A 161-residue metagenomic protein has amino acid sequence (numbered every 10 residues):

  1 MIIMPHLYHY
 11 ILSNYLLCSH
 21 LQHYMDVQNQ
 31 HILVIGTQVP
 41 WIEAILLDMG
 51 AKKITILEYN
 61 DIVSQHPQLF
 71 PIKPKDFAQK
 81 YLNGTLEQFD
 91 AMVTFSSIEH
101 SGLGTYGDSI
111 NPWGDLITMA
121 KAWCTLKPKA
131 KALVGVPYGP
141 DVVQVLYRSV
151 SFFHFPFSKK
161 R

Functional and structural regions predicted by a protein language model:
M1-H31, D48, V145-R161: N-terminal accessory regions of S-adenosyl-L-methionine
I3-H6, H100-W113, V143: Surface-exposed cleft-lining segments at the edges of enzyme active sites
L33-L82: Class I SAM-dependent methyltransferase SAM/SAH-binding core
Y59, V93-G104, G135-Y138: Short loop/turn segments at strand-loop or loop-helix junctions that form parts of catalytic or ligand-binding pockets
K75-D76, M92, I117-T118: Ligand-binding pocket scaffold of soluble enzyme catalytic domains
K80-S96: A short acidic, Gly/Pro-enriched loop at the edge of an enzyme's catalytic core that lines a small-molecule cofactor
T105, K121, K131-S158: Conserved class I S-adenosyl-L-methionine
S109-K131: A short glycine-rich, Lys/Arg-flanked "PGG" loop and its adjoining helix->strand segment in the class I
